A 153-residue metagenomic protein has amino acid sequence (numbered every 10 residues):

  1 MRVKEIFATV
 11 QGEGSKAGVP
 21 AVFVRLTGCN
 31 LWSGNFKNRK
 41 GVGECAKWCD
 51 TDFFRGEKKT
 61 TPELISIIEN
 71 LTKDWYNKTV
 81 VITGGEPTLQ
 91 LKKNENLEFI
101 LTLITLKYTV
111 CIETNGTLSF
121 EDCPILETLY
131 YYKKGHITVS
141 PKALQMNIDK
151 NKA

Functional and structural regions predicted by a protein language model:
M1-S66: Canonical Radical SAM [4Fe-4S] cluster-binding loop centered on the CxxxCxxC motif and its immediate flanking residues
R2, F23, E86, H136-T138: Generic structural signal for residues positioned in beta-strands
E5, E13, E44, E57 (+7 more regions): Glutamate identity and glutamate-enriched acidic tracts
R25-G28, L71, I125-L126: Charge-rich, low-complexity amphipathic helices in intrinsically disordered tails/linkers adjacent to domains
D52-T83, T88-Q90: Glycine/small-residue-rich loop that forms an oxyanion/phosphate-binding "nest" at active or ligand-binding sites
Y76-T79, T88-A153: Conserved AdoMet/S-adenosylmethionine-binding subsite of the radical SAM
